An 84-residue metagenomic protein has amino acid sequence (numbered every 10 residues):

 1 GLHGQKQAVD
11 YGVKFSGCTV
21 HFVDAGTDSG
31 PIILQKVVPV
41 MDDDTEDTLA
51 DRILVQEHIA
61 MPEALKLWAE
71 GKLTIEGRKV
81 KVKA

Functional and structural regions predicted by a protein language model:
G1-R78: Donor/substrate-binding cores of folate-linked one-carbon enzymes
K79-K83: Generic recognition of long tandem-repeat/solenoid scaffolds
